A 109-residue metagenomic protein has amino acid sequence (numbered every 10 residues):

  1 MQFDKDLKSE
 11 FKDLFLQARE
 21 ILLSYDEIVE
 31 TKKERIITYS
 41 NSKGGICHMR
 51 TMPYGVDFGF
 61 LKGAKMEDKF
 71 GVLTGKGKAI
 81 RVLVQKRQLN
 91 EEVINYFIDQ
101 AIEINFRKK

Functional and structural regions predicted by a protein language model:
M1-K109: Charge-dense, helix-prone N-terminal extensions
